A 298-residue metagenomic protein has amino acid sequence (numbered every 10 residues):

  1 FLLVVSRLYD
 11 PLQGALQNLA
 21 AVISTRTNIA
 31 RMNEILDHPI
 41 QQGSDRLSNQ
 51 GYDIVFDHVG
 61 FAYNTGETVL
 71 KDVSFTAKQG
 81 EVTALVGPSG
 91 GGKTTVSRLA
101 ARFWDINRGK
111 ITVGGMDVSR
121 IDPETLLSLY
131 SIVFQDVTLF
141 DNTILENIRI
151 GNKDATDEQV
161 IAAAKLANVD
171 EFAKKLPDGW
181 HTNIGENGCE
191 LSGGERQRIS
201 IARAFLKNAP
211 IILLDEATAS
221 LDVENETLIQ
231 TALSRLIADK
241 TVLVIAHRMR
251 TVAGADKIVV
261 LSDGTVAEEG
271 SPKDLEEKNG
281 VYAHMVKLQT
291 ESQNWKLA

Functional and structural regions predicted by a protein language model:
F1-L2: Membrane-water interface of transmembrane alpha-helices in multipass transporters/channels
R7-I35: Cytosolic ends of transmembrane helices, especially the final helix of ABC transmembrane type-1 domains
N18, H38-P39, K278, L288: Generic structural signal for alpha-helix termini and adjacent loop/cap motifs
L36-N49, L275: Pre-NBD coupling/linker segments of ABC/ABC-like ATPases
N49-A298: ABC-type nucleotide-binding domain
